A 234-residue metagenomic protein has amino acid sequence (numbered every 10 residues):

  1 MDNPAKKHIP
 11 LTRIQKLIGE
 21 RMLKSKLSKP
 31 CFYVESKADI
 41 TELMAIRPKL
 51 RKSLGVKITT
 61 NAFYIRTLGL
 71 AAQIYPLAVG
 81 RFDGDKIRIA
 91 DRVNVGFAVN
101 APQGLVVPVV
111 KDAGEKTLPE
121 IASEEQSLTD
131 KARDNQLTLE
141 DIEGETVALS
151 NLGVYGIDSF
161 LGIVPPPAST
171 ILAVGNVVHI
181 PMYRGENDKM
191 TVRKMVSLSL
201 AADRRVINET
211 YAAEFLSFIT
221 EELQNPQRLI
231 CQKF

Functional and structural regions predicted by a protein language model:
M1-F234: C-terminal catalytic/motor cores of large multi-domain enzyme assemblies
